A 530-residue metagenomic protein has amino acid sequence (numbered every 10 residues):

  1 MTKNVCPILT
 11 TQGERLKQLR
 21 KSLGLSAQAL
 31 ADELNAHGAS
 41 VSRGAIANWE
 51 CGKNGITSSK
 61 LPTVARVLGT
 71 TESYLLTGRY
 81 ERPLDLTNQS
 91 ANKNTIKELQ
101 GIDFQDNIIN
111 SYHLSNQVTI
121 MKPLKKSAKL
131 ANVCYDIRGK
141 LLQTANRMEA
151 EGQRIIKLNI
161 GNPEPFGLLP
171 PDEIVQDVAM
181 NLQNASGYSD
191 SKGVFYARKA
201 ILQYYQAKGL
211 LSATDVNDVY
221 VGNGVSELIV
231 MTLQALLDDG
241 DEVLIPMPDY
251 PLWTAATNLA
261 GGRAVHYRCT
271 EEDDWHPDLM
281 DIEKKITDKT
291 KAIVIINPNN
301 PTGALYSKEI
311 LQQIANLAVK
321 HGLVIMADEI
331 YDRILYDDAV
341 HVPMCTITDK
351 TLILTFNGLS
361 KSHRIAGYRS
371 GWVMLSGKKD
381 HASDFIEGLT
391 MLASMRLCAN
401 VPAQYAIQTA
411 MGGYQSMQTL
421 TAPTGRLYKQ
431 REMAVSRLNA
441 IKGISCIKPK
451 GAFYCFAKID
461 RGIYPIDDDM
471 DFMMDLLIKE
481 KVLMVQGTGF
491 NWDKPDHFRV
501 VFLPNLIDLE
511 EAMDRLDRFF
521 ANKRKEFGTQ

Functional and structural regions predicted by a protein language model:
M1-C6, L76-T119: Short, charged recognition helix plus adjacent turn of helix-turn-helix-like nucleic-acid-binding domains
M1-G24: A short, Lys/Arg-rich alpha-helix, primarily the initiator
K53, T57-Y74: DNA major-groove recognition helix of helix-turn-helix/homeodomain DNA-binding modules
P123-K125, K129-G224, M231, C398 (+2 more regions): N-terminal small-domain helix-loop-helix segment of the aminotransferase-like
A185-N316, R333-T346, R515, F527-Q530: Conserved core of the PLP fold type I
L211, P465-D467, D475-M484, F490-Q530: PLP-dependent enzyme catalytic core of the Aspartate aminotransferase-like
T346-G425, V435-R437, F520: Conserved core segment of the aminotransferase class I/II
Q408, T424-V435, C446-D460, K494: Conserved glycine-rich beta-strand-loop-beta hairpin in the small C-terminal domain of fold type I
